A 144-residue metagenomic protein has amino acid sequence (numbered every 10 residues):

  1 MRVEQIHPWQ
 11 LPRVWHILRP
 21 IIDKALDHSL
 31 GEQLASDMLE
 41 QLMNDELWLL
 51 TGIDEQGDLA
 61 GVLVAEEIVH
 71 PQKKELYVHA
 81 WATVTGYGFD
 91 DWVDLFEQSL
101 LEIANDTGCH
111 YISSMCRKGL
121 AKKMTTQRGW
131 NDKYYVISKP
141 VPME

Functional and structural regions predicted by a protein language model:
M1-Q33: Short amphipathic alpha-helix that is part of the acyltransferase structural core
H28-L49: Active-site rim helix/loop that mediates acceptor-substrate recognition in acyltransferases
M38-E40, E67-I68, E102: Short, flexible, glycine/charge-rich loop motifs used to bind or transfer phosphoryl groups or to couple energy/partner
L42, E55, E102-A104: Structural motif
N44-Y87: Conserved donor-binding loop and adjoining core beta-sheet/short helix segment in diverse acyl/aminoacyl transferases
P71-T125: Acyl-donor binding region in acyl/amide transferases
S114-E144: Active-site/acyl-donor-binding loops of N-acyltransferases
